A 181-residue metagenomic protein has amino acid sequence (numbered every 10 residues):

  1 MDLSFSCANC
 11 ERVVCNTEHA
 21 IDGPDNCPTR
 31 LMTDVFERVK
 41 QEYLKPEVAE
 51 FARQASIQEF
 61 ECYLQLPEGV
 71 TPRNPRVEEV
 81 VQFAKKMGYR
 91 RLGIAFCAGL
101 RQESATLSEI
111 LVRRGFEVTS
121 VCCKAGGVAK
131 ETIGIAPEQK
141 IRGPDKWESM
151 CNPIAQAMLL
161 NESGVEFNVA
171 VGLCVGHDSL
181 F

Functional and structural regions predicted by a protein language model:
M1-R91, A98-Q102: Electropositive, gly/pro-rich neighborhoods at or near active sites that engage anionic ligands
D2-N9, V118-C122, A170-V171: General beta-strand structural signal in soluble alpha/beta enzymes
V70-N74, F96-S104, G126-G127, V171-S179: Gly/Ser/Thr-rich loops at beta-strand to alpha-helix junctions that form or flank small-molecule/cofactor-binding
P75, W147-E162, L173-V175: Active-site glycine-rich loop that binds ribose-phosphate moieties when present
A84, G88-A98, S120-K124, F167-V171: Short glycine-rich or small-residue beta-strand-to-loop segments that form or flank ligand, phosphate, metal/Fe-S
Y89-R90, G115-E117, S163-E166, H177: Short coil/turn connectors at secondary-structure junctions
Q102-Q156: Long, charge-dense
I110, L159, L180-F181: Hydrophobic/aromatic ligand-binding patch that stacks against planar heteroaromatic rings of cofactors or nucleotides
